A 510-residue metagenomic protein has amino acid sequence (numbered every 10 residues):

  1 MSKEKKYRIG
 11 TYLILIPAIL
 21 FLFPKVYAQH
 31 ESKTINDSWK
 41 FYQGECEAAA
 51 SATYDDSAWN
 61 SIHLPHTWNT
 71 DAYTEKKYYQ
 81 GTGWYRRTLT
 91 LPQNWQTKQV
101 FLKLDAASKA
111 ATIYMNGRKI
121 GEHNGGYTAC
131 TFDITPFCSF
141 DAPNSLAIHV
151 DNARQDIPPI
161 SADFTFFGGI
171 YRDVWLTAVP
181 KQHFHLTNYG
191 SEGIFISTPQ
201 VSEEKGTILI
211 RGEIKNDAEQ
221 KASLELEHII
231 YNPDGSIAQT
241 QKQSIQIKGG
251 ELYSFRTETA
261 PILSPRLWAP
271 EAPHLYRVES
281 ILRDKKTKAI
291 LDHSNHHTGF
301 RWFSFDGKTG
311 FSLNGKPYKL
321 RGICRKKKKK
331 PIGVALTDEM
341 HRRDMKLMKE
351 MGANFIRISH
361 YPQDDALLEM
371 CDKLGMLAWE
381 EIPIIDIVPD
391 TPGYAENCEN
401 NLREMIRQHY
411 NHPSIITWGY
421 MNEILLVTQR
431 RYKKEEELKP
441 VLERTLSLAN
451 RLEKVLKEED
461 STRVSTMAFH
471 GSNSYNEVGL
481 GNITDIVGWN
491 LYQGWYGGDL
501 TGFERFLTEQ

Functional and structural regions predicted by a protein language model:
M1-H30: Bacterial Sec-dependent N-terminal signal peptides
K33-I35, E45, E75, Q80-T187 (+5 more regions): Accessory beta-strand-rich segments of carbohydrate-active enzymes
D37, C46, I194-F195, V278-E350 (+2 more regions): N-terminal carbohydrate-binding accessory modules
T82, D141-P143, K205, K248-L252: Solvent-exposed, conformationally flexible loop/turn segments
W95-Q99, C138-P143, K221, L252 (+1 more regions): Short glycine/proline/serine/threonine-rich loop/turn segments at secondary-structure transition edges
I113-M115, E204-Q246, Y253-R256: Beta-strand-rich binding/interaction modules
M345-M348, F355-Q510: Substrate-binding/catalytic cleft of secreted carbohydrate-active enzymes, primarily glycoside hydrolases
